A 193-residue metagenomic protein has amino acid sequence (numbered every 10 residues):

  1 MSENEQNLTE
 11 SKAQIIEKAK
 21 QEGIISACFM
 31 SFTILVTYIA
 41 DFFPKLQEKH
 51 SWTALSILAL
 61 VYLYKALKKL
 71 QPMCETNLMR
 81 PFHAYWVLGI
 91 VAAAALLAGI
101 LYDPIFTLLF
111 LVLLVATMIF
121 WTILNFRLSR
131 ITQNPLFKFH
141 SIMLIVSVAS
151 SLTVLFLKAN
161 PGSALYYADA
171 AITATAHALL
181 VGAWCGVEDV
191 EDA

Functional and structural regions predicted by a protein language model:
S2-A40, S51-A93, L113-S151, D169-A193: Membrane-interface extramembranous regions at the lipid-water interface
I39-A54, A98-L111, L155-A168: Membrane-helix interface and helix-disruption motif detector
